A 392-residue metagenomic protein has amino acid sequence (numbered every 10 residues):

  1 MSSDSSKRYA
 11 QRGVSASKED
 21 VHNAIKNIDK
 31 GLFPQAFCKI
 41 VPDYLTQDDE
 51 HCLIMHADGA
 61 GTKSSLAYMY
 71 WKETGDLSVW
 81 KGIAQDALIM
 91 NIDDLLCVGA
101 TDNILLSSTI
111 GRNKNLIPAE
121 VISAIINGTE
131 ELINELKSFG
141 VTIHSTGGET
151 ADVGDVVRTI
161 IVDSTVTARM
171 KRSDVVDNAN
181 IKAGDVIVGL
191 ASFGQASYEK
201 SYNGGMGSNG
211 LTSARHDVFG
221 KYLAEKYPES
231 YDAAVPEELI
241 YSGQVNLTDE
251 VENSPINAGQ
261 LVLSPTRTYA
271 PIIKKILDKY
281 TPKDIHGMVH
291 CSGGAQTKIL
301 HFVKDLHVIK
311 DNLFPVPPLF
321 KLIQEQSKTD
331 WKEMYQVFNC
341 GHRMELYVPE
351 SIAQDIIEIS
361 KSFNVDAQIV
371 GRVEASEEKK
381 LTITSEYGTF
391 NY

Functional and structural regions predicted by a protein language model:
S2-Y392: Helix-biased detector of long, well-ordered alpha-helical tracts
